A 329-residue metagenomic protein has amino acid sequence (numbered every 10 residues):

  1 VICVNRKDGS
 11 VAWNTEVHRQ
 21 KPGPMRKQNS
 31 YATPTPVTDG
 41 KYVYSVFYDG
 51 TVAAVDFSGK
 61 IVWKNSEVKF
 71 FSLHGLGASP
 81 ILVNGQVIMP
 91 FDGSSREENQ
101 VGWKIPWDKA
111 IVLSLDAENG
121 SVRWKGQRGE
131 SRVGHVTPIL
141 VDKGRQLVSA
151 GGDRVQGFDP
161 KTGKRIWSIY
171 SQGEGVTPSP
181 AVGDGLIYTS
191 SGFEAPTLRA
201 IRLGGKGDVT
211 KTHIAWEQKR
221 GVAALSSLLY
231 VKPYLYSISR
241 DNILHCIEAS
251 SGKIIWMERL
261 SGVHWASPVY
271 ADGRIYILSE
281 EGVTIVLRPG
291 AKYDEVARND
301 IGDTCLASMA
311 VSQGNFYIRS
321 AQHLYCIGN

Functional and structural regions predicted by a protein language model:
V1-N329: Noncatalytic, solvent-exposed loop/strand surfaces of beta-propeller-type extracellular/periplasmic domains
